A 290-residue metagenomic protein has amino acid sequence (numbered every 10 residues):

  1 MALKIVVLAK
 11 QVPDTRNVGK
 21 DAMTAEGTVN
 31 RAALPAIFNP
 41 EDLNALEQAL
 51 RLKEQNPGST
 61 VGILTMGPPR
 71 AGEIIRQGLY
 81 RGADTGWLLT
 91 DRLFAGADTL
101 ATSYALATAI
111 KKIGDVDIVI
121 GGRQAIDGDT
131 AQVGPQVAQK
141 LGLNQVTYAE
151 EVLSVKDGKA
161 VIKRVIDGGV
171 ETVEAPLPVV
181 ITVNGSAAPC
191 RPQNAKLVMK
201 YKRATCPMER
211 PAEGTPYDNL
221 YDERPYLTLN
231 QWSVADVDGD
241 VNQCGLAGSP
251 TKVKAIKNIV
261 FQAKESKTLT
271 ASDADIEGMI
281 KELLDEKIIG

Functional and structural regions predicted by a protein language model:
M1-G290: N-terminal glycine-rich FAD/FM-binding segment characteristic of electron-transfer flavoproteins
